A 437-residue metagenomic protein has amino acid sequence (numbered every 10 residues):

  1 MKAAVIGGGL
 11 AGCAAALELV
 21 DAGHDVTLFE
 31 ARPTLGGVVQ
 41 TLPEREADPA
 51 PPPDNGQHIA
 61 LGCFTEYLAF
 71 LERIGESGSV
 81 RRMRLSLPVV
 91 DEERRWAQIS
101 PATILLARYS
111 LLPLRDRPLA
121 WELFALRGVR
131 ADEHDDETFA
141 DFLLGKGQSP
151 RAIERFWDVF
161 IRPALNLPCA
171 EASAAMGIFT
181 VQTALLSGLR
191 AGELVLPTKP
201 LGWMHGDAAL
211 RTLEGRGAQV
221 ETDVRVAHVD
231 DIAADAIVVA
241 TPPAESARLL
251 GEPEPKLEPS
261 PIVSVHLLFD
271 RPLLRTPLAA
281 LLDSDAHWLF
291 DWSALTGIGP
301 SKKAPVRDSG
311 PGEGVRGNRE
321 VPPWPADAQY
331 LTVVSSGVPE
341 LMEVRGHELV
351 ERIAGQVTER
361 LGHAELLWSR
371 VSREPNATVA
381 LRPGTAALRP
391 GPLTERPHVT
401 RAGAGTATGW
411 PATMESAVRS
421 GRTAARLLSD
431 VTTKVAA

Functional and structural regions predicted by a protein language model:
K2-T27: N-terminal Rossmann-like FAD-binding beta1-loop-alpha1 element of flavoenzymes
V20-R45: Glycine-rich FAD pyrophosphate-binding loop
A22, V224-P305, P311-R360, G391: Mid-domain catalytic core of redox enzymes that form a hydrophobic substrate pocket/lid adjacent to a catalytic redox
G37-G62, R127: Glycine-rich active-site loop/strand segments that organize a redox cofactor
F64-I178, G312: Mobile amphipathic helical/loop "lid" adjacent to a hydrophobic cofactor/ligand pocket
T180-V226: Helical element adjacent to the flavin cofactor pocket in flavoenzyme catalytic cores
G297-I298, E374-R401, G405-T408: FAD-binding beta-loop-beta segment adjacent to the flavin cofactor pocket
A407-L428: A conserved FAD-binding loop/helix module that cradles the flavin
